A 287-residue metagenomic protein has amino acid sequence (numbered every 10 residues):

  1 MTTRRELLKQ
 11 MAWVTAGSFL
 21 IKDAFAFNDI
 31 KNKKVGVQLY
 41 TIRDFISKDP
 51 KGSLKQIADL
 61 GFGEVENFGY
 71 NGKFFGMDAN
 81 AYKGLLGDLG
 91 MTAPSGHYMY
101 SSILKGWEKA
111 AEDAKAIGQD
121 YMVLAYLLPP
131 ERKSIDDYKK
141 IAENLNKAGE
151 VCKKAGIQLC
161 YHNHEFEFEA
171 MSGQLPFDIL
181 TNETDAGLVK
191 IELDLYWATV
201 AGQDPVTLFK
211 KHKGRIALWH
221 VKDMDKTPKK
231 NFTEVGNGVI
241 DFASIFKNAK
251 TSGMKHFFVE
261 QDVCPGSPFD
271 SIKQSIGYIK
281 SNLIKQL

Functional and structural regions predicted by a protein language model:
M1-T15, K22: N-terminal secretory signal peptides and thylakoid transit peptides that target proteins across membranes
A12-W13, G17, F27, E64 (+5 more regions): Active-site acidic/histidine proton-transfer and metal-coordination neighborhood in alpha/beta enzyme cores
D23-K48, G52, Q56: C-terminal segment of N-terminal export signals and the immediately downstream linker at the start of the mature
I30, L54-D59, F74-A93, E108-Q119 (+4 more regions): Acidic (Asp/Glu)-rich catalytic clusters
V37, I57, V65, L86 (+7 more regions): Conserved, mostly hydrophobic/aromatic
I42-K48, F68-D78, Y98-W107, P129-K133 (+5 more regions): Acidic-and-aromatic substrate-binding clefts and catalytic sites of carbohydrate-active enzymes
L54-K55, F168-Q174, W197-M254, V263-D270: Gly/Pro-rich active-site loop or hairpin
F269-L287: C-terminal helical cap(s) of enzyme catalytic domains, especially alpha/beta-barrels
